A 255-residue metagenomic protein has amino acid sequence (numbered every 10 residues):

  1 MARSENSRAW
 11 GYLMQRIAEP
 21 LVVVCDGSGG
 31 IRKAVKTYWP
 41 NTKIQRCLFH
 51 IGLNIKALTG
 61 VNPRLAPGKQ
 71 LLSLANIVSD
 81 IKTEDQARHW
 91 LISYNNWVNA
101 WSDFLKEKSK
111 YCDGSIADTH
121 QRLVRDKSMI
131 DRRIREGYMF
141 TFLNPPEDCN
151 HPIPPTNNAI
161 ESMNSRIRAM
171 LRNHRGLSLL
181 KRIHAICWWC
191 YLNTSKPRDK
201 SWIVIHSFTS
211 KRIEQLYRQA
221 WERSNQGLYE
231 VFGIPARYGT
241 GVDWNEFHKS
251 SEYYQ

Functional and structural regions predicted by a protein language model:
M1-N41, A159: RNase H-like nuclease fold core
M1-S4, I31, V35, C47-F49 (+4 more regions): Generic hydrophobic secondary-structure signal
S7, P63-R64, S195: Short alpha-helix boundary/capping motifs
R8-G11, P20, Q45-C47, G68-L71 (+2 more regions): Short, surface-exposed linear patches
G11-M14, Y38, T59-N62, L180-R182 (+1 more regions): Surface-exposed beta-strand edges and their flanking turn/coil or helix-capping segments
V22, D26-G29, K33-A75: Conserved beta-strand -> loop -> alpha-helix junction used to position metal-binding or nucleic-acid-contacting
C25, R32, S73-Q255: Acidic/histidine-rich catalytic cores and adjacent linkers of DNA breakage/strand-transfer/modification proteins
